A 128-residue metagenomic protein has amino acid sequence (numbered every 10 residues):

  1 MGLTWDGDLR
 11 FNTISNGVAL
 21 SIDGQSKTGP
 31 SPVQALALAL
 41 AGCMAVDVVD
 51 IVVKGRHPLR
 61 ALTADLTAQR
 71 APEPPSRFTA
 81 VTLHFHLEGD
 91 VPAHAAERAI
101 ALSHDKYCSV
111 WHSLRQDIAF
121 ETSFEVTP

Functional and structural regions predicted by a protein language model:
M1-A39, V48-P128: Extended beta-strand/beta-hairpin segments
C43-M44: Alpha-helical metal-binding/catalytic segments enriched in His/Glu/Asp
